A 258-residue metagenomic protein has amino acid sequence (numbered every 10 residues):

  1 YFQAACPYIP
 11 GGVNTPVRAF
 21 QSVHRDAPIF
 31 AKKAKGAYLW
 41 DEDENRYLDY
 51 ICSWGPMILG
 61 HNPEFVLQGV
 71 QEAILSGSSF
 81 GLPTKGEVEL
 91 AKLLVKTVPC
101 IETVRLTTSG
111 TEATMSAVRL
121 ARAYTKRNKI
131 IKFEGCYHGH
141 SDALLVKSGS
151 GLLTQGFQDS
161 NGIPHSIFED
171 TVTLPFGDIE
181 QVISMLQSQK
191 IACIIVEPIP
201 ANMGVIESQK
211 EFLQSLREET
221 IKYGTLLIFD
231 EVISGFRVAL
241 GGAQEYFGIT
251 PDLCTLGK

Functional and structural regions predicted by a protein language model:
Y1-K33, L174: Active-site-adjacent loop/helix segments that line or gate small-molecule/cofactor pockets in enzymes
P28-D49: Active-site and channel-lining beta-strand-loop segments that bind or position nucleotide-derived/phosphorylated
R46-N128: Glycine-rich loop-to-alpha-helix module at the N-terminal edge of alpha/beta enzyme cores
A123-L145: Conserved PLP-anchoring active-site segment centered on the Schiff-base-forming lysine
Y137-I199, E207: PLP-dependent aminotransferase-class I/II
I206-A239: Catalytic PLP-binding core of fold-type I/II PLP enzymes
Q244-K258: Conserved active-site segment immediately N-terminal to the catalytic lysine that forms the internal aldimine
